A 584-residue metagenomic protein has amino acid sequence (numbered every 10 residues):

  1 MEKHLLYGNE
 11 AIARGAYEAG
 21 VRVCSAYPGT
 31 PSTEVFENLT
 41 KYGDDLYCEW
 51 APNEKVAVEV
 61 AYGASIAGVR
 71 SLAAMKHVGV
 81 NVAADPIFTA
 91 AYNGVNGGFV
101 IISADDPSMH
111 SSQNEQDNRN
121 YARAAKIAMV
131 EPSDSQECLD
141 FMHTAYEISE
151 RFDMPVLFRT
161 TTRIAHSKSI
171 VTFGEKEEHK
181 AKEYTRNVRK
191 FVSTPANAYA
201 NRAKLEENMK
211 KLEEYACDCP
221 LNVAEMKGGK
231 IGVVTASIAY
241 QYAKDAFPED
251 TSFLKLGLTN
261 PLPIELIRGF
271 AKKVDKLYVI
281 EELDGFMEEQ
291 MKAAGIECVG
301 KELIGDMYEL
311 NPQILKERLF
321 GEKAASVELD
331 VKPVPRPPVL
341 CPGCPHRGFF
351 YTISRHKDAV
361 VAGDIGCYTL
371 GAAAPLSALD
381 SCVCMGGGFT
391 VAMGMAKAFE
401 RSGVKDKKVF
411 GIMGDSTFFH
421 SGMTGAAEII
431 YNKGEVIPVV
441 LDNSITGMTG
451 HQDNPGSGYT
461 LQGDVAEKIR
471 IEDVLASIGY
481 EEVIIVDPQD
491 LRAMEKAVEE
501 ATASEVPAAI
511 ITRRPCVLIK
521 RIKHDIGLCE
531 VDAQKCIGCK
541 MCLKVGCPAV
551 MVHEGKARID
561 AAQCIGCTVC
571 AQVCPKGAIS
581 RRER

Functional and structural regions predicted by a protein language model:
M1-N9, P132-L340, P345-G348, P488 (+4 more regions): Flexible, low-complexity linker and terminal segments
M1-S135, R163, M226-K227, E288 (+1 more regions): Thiamine diphosphate
V35-N38, Y62, A83-I87, M109-Q116 (+16 more regions): Short acidic, glycine/serine/threonine-rich loops at helix termini
N38-D44, K244-L254, D473-G479: Short helix-loop-beta junction
D44-P52, N93-A104, Y184-K190, Y431-S444 (+2 more regions): A glycine-rich helix N-cap at a beta->alpha junction
D106-P155, T161, V188, A196 (+3 more regions): Conserved thiamine diphosphate
S111, A372-I511, V517, R521-I522: Thiamine diphosphate
